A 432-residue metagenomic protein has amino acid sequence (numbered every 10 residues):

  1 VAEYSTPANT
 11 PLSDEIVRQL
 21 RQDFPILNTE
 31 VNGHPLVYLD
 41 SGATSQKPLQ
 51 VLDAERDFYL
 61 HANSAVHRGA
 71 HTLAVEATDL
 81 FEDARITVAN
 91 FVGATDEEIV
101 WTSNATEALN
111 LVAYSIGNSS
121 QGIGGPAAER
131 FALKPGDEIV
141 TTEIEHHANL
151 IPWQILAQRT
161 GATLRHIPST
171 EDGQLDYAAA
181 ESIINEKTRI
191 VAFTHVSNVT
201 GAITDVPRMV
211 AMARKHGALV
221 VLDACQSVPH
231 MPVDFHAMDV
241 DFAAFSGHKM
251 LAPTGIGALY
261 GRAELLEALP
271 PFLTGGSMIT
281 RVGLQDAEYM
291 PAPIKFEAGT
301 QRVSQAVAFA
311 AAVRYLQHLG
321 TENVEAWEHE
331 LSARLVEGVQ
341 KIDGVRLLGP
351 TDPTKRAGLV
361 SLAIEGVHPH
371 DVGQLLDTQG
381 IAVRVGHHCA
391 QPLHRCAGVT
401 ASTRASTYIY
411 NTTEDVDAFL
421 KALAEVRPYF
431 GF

Functional and structural regions predicted by a protein language model:
V1-F432: Pyridoxal 5′-phosphate
